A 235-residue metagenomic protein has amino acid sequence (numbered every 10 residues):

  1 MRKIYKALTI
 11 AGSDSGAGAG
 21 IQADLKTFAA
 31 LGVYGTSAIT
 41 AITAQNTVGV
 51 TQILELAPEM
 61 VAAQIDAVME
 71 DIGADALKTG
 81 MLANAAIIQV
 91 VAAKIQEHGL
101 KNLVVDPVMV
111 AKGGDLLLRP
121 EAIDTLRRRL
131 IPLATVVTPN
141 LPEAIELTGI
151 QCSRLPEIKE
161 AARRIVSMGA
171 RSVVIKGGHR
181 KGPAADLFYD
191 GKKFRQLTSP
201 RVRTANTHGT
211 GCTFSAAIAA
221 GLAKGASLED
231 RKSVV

Functional and structural regions predicted by a protein language model:
R2-T9, A29-K112, L116: Conserved N-terminal subdomain of the carbohydrate kinase-like
A11-A17: Short, glycine-rich nucleotide/cofactor-binding loops
A17-G18, R201-I218: Short glycine/threonine-rich catalytic loop with a Thr-x-Gly-x-Asp
A23-T36, A220-G225: Alpha-helix C-terminal capping segments
A86-E97, A185-F188, K193-F194, E229-D230: Nucleotide and nucleotide-moiety/phosphate-recognizing core
P120-F194: Conserved phosphate/ATP/ADP-binding segment of small-molecule kinases
V234-V235: Conserved small/polar residues in nucleotide/adenosyl-binding loops
